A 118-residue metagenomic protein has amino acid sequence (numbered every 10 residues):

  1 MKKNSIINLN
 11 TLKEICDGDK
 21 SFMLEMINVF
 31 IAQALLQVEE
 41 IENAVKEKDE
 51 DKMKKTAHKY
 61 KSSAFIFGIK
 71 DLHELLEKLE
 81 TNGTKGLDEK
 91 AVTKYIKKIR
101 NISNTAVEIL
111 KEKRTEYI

Functional and structural regions predicted by a protein language model:
M1-I6, M23-M26, F30-A32, Q37 (+2 more regions): Amphipathic, coiled-coil-like alpha-helical segments
I7-T11: CheY-like receiver
L12-L24, K55: Short, charged, low-complexity loops and linkers
G18, I41, V45-M53, F67 (+1 more regions): Short helix-adjacent coil turns
A57, E77-T81: Short linear capping/connector segments at secondary-structure termini
Y60: An anion-binding catalytic pocket shared by soluble metabolic enzymes
